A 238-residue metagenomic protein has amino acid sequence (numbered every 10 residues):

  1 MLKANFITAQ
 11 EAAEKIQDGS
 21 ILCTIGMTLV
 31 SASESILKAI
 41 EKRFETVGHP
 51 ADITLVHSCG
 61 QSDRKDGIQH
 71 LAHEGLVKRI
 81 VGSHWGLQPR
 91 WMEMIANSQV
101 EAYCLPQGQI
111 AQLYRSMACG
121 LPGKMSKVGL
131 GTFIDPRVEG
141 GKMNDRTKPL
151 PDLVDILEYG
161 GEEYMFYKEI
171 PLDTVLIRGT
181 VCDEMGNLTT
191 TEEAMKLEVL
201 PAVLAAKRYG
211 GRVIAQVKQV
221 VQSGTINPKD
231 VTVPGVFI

Functional and structural regions predicted by a protein language model:
M1-I238: Conserved alpha/beta enzyme-core scaffold
